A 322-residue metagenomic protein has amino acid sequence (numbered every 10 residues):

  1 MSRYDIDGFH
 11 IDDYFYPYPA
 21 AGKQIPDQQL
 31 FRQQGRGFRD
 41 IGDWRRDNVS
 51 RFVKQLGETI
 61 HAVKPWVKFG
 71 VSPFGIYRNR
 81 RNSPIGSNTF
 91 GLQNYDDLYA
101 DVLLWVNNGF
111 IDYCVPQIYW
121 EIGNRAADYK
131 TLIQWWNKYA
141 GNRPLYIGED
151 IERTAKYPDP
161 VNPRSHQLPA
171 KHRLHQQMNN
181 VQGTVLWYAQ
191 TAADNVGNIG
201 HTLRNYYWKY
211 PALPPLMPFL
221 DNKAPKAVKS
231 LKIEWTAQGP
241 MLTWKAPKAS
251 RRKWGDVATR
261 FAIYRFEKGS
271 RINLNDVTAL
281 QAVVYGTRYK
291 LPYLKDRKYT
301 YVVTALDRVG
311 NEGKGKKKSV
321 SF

Functional and structural regions predicted by a protein language model:
M1-F110, Y119: Polysaccharide-binding and catalytic clefts of secreted carbohydrate-active enzymes
I6, I111, V181, P225-V228 (+1 more regions): Core-facing hydrophobic residues within beta-strands of well-ordered domains
I41-F69, F74, A126-T154, P211-P215: P-loop/Walker A phosphate-binding loop and immediately adjacent motor/lid segment at beta-alpha junctions
Y99-R125, A140-L220: Substrate-binding cleft of secreted/luminal carbohydrate-active enzymes
N198-G255, R308-F322: Pro/Thr/Ser/Gly-rich low-complexity, intrinsically disordered linker/stalk tracts
P247-N275: Solvent-exposed loop/turn segments flanking beta-strands in beta-repeat/beta-sandwich domains
V284-K290: Short S/T/G- and acidic-enriched coil/turn segments that sit immediately N-terminal to beta-strands in beta-sandwich
L291-G313: Beta-strand-rich modules
